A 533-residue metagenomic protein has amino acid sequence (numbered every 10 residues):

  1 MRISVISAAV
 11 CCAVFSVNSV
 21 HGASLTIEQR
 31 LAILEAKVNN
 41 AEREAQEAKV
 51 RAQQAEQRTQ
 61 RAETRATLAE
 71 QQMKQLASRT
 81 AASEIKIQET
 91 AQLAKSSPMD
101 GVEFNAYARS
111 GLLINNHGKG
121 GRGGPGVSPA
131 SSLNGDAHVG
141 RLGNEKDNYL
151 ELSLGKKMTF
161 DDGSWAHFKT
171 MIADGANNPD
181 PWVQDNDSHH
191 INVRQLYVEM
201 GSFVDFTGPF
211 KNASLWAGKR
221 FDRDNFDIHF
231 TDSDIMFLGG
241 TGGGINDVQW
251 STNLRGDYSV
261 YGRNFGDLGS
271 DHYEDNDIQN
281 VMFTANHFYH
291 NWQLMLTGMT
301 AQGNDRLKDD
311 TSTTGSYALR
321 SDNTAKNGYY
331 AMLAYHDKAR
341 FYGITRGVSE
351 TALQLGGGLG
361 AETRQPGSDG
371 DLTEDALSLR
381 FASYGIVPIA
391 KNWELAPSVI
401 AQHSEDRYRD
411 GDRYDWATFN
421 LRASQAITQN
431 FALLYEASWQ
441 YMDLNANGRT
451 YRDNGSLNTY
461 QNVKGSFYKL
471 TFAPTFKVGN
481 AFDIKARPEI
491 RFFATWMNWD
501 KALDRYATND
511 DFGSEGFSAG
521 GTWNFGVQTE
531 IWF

Functional and structural regions predicted by a protein language model:
M1-G22: Gram-negative bacterial Sec-dependent N-terminal signal peptides
A23-T207, V248-W250, F288, N420-Y435 (+1 more regions): Beta-barrel outer-membrane channel/assembly domains of diderm bacteria
G101-E103, D147-E151, W165-K169, V193-Q195 (+8 more regions): Extracellular structured ligand-interaction cores
S110-N116, I172-N178, K219-R223, V260-G266 (+8 more regions): Transmembrane beta-strands of outer-membrane beta-barrel pores
K119-L142, P181-R194, D205-S321, D511-E515: Surface-exposed coil loops of outer-membrane beta-barrel proteins
M158-D162, G201-P209, A339-G343, K477-K485: Alpha-helix termini
V248-D257, N276, F283-F476, K485 (+1 more regions): Detector for outer-membrane/organellar transmembrane beta-barrel domains, recognizing the amphipathic beta-strand
N454-N458, G465-A519: Leucine-rich solenoid repeat modules
